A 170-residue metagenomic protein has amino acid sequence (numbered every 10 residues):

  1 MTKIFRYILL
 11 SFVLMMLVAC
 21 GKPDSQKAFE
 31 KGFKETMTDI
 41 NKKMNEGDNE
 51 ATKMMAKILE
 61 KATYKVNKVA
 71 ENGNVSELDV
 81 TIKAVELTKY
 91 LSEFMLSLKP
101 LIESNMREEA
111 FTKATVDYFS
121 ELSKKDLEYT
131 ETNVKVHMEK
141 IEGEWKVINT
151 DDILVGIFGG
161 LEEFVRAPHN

Functional and structural regions predicted by a protein language model:
M1-I8: Bacterial N-terminal signal peptides that target proteins for export
M16-A19: C-terminal motif of bacterial Sec signal peptides marking the signal peptidase cleavage site
G21-P23: Bacterial signal peptide processing site
Q26-A56, E109, V165-R166: N-terminal, intrinsically disordered, polar/charged segments of Gram-positive cell-envelope systems that serve as
I40-D79: Post-signal-peptide N-terminal segment of Sec-exported extracytoplasmic proteins
I82-T88, K140-E142: Beta-strand elements of well-folded, non-transmembrane domains
E86-T130, P168: Mixed-charge, low-complexity intrinsically disordered segments
E131-R166: Short beta-strand edge/turn micro-motifs at domain boundaries
